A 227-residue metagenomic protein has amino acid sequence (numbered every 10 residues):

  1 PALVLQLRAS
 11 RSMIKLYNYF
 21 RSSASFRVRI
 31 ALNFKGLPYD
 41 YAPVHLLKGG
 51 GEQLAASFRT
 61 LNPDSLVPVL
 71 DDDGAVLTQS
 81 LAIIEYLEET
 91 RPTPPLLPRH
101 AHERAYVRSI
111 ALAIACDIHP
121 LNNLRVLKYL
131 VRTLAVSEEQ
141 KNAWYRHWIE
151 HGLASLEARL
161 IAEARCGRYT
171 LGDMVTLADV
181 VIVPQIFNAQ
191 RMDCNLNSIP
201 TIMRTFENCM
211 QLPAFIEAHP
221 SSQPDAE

Functional and structural regions predicted by a protein language model:
P1-I14, A158, P224-E227: Basic/polar N-terminal segments that are highly enriched at the extreme N-terminus, encompassing both cleavable
Q6-R8, S12-K141, I161: GST-like domain detector, emphasizing the conserved glutathione-binding G-site in the N-terminal thioredoxin-like
Y41, S198, A218-H219: A generic structural-conservation signal
H45-L47, M203, Q223: Conserved beta-strand edge residues that scaffold enzyme active sites
G49-G51, F206, A226-E227: Generic structural signal for helix capping and beta-alpha/helix-loop junctions
E88, Q185-I186, H219: Active-site-flanking alpha-helical
I114-Q211: GST-like fold's C-terminal all-alpha helical module
F215-E227: Terminal-tail/helix-coil boundary detector
